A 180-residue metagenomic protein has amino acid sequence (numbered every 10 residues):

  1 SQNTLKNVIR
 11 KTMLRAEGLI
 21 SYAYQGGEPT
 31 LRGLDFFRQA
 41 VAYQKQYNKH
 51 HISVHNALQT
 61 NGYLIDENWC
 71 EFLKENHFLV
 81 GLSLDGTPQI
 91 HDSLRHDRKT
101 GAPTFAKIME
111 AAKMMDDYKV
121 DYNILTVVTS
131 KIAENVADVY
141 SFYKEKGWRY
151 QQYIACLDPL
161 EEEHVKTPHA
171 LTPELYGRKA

Functional and structural regions predicted by a protein language model:
S1-E71, E75-N76: Conserved alpha-helical substructure of the radical SAM core
I20-Y22, N56-T60, V80-L82, Y122-T126 (+1 more regions): Hydrophobic faces of well-ordered beta-strands that scaffold small-molecule active sites in alpha/beta enzyme cores
G27-P29, N61-Y63, D85-T87, V127-T129 (+1 more regions): Active-site beta-loop-alpha junctions enriched in small/polar residues
Y43-Y47, A111-D116: Alpha-helix-loop-beta-strand connector modules within alpha/beta enzyme cores
H51, N76-H77, K119, G147: Glycine-centered loop/turn motif at secondary-structure junctions
C70-I90, W148-D158: Non-cysteine beta-strand/loop elements that form the S-adenosyl-L-methionine
S93-A106, K113-A180: Radical SAM enzyme [4Fe-4S]-AdoMet core and its adjacent flexible, acidic and glycine-rich loops/tails across
